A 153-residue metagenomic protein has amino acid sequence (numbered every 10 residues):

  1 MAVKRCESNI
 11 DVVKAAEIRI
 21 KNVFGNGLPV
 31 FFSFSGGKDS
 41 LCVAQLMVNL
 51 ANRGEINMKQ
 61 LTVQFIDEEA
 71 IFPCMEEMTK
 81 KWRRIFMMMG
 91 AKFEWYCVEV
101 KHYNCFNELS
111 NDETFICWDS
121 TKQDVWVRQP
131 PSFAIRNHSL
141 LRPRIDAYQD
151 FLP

Functional and structural regions predicted by a protein language model:
M1-P153: ATP-dependent adenylation/nucleotidyltransferase module used to activate substrates
